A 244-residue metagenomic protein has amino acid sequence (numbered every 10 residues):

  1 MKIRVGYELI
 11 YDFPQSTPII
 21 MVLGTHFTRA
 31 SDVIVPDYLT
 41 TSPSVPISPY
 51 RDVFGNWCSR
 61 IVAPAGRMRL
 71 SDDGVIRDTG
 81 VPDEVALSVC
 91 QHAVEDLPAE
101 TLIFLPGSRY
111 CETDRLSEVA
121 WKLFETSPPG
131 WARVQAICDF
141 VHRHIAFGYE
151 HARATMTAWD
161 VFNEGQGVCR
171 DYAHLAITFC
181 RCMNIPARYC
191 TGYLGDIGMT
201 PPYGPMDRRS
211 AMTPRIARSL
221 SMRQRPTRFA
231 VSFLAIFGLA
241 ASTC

Functional and structural regions predicted by a protein language model:
M1-V89, E95: Intrinsically disordered, low-complexity N-terminal segments that are enriched in acidic
F13, I76-G80, A86, D96-G167 (+1 more regions): Secondary-structure boundary elements
M21, T41, A63, D78 (+6 more regions): Generic structural "secondary-structure junction" signal
P43-V45, A93-V94, L234-F237, C244: Short, intrinsically disordered/low-complexity patches at protein termini and at juxtamembrane boundaries
G55, G66, C169-R170, R228-F229: Glycine-centered small-residue hotspots that permit tight backbone geometry or close packing
R67-R69, S108, I236-C244: A short, charged
D139, D171-T243: Hydrophobic/aromatic-rich core segments of domains that either
